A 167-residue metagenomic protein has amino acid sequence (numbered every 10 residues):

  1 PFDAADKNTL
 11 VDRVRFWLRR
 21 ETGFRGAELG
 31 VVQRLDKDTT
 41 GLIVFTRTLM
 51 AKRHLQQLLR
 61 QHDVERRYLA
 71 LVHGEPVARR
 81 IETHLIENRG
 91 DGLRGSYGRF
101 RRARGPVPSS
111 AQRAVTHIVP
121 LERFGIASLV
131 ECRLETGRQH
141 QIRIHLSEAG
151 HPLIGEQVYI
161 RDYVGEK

Functional and structural regions predicted by a protein language model:
P1-K167: RNA pseudouridine synthases
